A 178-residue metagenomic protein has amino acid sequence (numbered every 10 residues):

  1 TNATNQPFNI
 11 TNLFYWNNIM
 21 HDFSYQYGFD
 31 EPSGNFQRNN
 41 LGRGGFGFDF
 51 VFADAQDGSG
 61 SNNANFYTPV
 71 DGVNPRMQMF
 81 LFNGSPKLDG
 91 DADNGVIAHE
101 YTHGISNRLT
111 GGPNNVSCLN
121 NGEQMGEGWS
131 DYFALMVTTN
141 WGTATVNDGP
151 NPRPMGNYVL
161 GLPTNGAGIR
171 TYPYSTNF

Functional and structural regions predicted by a protein language model:
T1-F178: Extracellular zinc-dependent metalloprotease catalytic-domain scaffold
